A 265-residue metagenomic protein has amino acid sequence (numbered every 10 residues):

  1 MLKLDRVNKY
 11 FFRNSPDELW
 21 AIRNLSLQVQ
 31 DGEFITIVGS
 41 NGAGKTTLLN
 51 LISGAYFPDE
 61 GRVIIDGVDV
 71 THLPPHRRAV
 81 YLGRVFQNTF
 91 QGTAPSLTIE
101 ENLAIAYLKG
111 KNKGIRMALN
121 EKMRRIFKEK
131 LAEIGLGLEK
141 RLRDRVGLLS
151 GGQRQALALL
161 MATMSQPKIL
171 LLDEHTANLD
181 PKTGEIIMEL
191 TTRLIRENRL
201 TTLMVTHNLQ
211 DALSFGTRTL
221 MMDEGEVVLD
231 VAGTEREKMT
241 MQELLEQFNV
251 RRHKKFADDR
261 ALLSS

Functional and structural regions predicted by a protein language model:
M1, Y10-N24, P74: A short, flexible loop at the N-terminus of ABC-type nucleotide-binding domains that lies
V38-S40: The feature captures the beta-strand-to-loop junction immediately N-terminal to the Walker
S53: Helix-to-loop junction immediately C-terminal to a conserved catalytic motif
G61-V68, L229-V231: Conserved ABC transporter NBD signature motif
D69-G83, Q91, K113-R116, N120 (+1 more regions): ABC ATPase NBD coupling module
A162-T163: ABC ATPase C-loop
T206-H207: H-loop/switch region of ABC-family ATPase nucleotide-binding domains
E226-R252: Conserved beta-strand-loop-alpha-helix hinge in the C-terminal portion of ABC ATPase nucleotide-binding domains
